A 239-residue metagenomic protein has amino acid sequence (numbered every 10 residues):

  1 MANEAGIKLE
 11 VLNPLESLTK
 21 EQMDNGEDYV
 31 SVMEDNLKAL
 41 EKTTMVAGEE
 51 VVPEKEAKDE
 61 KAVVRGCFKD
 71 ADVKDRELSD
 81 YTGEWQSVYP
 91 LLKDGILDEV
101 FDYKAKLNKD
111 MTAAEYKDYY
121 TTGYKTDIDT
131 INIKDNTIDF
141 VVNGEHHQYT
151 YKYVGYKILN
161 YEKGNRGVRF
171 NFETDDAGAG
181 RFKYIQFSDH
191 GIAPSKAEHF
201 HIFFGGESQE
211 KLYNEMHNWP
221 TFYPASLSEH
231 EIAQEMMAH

Functional and structural regions predicted by a protein language model:
M1-V63: Extracytoplasmic metal-acquisition and chelation regions
A5, L37-G48, T82, Y89-I96 (+1 more regions): Sec/Tat-exported extracytoplasmic proteins
V52, W85, L97-V100: Structured alpha-helical bundle/scaffold domains in large eukaryotic membrane-trafficking regulators
E56-D72, I133-H239: Calycin-type beta-barrel ligand-binding domains and close structural analogs
E60-V63, K93, D98: Conserved functional micro-motifs across diverse proteins
F68-E84: N-terminal helix-cap/turn-to-beta initiation motif at the start of protein domains
Y81-L91, D102-M111: N-terminal secretory signal peptides
D98-K152: N-terminal glycine/threonine-rich, aromatic-flanked beta-hairpin/loop signature
